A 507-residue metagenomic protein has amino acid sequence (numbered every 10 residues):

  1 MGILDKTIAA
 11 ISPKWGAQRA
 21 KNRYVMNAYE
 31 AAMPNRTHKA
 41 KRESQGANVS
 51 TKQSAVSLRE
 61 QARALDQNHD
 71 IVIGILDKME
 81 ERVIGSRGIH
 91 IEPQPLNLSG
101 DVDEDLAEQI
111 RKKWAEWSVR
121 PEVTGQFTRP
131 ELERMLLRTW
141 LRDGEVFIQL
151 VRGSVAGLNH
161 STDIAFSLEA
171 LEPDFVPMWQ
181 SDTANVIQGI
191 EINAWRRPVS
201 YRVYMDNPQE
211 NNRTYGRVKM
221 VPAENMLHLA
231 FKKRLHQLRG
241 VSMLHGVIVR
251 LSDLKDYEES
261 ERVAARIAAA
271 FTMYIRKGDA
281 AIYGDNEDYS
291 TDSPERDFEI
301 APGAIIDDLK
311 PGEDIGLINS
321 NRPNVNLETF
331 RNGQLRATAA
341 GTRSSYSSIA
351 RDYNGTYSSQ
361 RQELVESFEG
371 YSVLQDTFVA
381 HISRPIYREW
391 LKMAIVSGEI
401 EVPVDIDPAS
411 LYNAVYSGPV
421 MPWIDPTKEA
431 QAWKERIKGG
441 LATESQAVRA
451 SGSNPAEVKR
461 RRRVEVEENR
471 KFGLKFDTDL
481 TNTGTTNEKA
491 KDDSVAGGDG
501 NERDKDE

Functional and structural regions predicted by a protein language model:
M1-N97, E502-E507: N-terminal-proximal low-complexity accessory segments that begin disordered and transition into the first
G2-A17, Q362, T377-E507: C-terminal anchoring/interaction modules
E60, D66-Q94, E131-W140, L244-E261 (+2 more regions): Short, Φ-rich (hydrophobic/aromatic) sequence segments
I73-K232, R436: Structured, mid-chain assembly/scaffold modules that mediate subunit interfaces within large macromolecular complexes
Q126-V151, P323-I424: C-terminal amphipathic alpha-helical
F127-R129, V151-R152, A264-A270, I349-Y353 (+3 more regions): Short coil/turn segments at secondary-structure boundaries
R196, T338, A447: Acidic/polar, glycine-anchored loop/turn motif associated with catalytic or activation segments that engage anionic
L227-E363, V404-I406, N487: Extended, charged amphipathic alpha-helical segments
